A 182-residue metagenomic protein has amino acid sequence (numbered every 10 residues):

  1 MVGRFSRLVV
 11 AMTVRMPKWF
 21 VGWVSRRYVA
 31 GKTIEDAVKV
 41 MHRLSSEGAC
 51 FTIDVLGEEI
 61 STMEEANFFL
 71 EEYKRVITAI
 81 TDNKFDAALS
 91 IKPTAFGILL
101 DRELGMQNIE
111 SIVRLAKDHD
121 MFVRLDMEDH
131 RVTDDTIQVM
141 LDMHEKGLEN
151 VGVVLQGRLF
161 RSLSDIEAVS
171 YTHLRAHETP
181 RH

Functional and structural regions predicted by a protein language model:
M1-V123, D142, E149-V151: Alpha/beta catalytic barrel-like cores
G57, D129-R131, E178: Short, glycine/acidic-enriched loop or turn micro-motifs at the edges of active sites
G105-M106, H130-T136, R161-S164: Active-site-adjacent beta->alpha loops and helix N-cap segments on the catalytic face of soluble alpha/beta enzymes
V123-D129, N150-L159: Catalytic beta/alpha-barrel core
T136-E145: A short alpha/beta connector and helix-capping loop motif
L141, L163-S170: Extended, alpha-helix-rich binding/interface surfaces that flank or overlap catalytic cores and mediate recognition
H144-N150, S170-L174: Glycine-enriched alpha-helix->loop->beta-strand junction motifs that scaffold or abut catalytic
H173-H182: Single conserved hydrophobic/aromatic residue that forms the stacking wall/gate of nucleotide- or nucleobase-binding
